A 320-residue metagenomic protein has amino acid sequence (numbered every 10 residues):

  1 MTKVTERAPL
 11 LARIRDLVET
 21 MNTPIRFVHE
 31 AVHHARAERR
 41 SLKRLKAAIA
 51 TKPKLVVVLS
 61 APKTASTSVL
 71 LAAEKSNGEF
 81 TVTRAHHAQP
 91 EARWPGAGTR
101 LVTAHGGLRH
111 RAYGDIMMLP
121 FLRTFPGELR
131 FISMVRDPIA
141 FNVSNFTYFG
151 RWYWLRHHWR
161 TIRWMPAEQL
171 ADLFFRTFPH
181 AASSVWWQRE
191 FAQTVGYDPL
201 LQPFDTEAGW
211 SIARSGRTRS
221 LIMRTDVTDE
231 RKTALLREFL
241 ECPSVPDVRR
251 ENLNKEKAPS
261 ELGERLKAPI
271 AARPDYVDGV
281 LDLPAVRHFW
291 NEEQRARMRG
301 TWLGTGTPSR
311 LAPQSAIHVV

Functional and structural regions predicted by a protein language model:
K3-V320: Membrane-interface amphipathic segments in extracytoplasmic regions
